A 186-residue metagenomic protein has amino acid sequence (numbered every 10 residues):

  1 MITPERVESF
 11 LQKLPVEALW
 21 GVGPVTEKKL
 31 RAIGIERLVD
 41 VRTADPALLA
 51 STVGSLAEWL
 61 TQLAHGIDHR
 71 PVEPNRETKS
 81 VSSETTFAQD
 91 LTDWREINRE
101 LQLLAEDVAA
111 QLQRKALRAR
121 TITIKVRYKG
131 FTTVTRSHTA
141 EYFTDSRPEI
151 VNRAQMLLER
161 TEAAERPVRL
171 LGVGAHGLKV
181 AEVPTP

Functional and structural regions predicted by a protein language model:
M1-E17: Long, highly charged, low-complexity intrinsically disordered interaction regions that mediate electrostatic DNA/RNA
A18, T26-L170, G177-P186: DNA-contacting surface of Y-family translesion DNA polymerases
